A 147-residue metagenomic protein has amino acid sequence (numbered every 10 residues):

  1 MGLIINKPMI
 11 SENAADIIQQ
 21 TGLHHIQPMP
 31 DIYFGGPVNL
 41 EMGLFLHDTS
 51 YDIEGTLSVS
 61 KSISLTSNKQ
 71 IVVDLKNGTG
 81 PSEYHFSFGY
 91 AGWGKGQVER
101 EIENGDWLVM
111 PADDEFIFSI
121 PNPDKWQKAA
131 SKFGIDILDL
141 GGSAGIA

Functional and structural regions predicted by a protein language model:
M1-F86, A91-A147: A short aromatic-anchored loop/beta-hairpin motif
